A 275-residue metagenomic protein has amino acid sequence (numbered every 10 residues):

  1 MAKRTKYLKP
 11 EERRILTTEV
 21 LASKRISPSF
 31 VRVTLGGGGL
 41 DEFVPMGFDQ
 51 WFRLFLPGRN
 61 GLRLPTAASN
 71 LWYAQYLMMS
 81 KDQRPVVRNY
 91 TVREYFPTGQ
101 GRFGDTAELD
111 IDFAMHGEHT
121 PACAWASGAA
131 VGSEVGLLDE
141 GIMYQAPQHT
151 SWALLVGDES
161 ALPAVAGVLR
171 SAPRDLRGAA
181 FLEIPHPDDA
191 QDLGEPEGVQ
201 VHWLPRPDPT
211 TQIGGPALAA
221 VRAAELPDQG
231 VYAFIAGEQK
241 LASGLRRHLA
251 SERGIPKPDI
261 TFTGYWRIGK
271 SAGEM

Functional and structural regions predicted by a protein language model:
M1-M275: Extended, composition-driven regions rather than compact fold-specific motifs
